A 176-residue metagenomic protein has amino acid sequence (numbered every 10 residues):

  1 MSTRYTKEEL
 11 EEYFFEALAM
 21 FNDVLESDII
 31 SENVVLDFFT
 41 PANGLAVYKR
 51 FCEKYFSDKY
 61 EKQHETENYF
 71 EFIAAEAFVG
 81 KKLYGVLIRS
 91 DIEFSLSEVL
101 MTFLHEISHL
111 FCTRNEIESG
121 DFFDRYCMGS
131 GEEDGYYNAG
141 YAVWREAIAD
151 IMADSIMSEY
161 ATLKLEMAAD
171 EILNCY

Functional and structural regions predicted by a protein language model:
M1-V79: A metal-dependent hydrolase signature that marks the N-terminal structural subdomain at the beginning of catalytic folds
K54-F103, I107-R114: Active-site scaffold of zinc-dependent metalloenzymes
D91, N115-I117, A168-D170: An acidic- and aromatic-residue-enriched active-site/binding cleft used to recognize and process polar
S97-E98, C112-A147: Post-HEXXH active-site segment of zinc metalloproteases
S155-M157: Compositionally biased, low-complexity flexible segments
E159-A168: Inter-helical turn/loop segments and adjacent helix faces that build the functional surface of alpha-helical bundle
D170-Y176: Pan-zinc metallopeptidase signature
